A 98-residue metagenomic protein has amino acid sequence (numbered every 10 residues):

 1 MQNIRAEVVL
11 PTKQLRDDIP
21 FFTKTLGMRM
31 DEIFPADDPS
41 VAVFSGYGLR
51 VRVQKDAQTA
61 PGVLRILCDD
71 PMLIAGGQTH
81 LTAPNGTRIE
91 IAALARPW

Functional and structural regions predicted by a protein language model:
M1-I19, L64, L94-W98: N-terminal beta-strand motif that seeds the catalytic metal site of vicinal oxygen chelate
D17, P71-A75: Short, conserved charged micro-motifs
D18-T23, G86: Conserved active-site tyrosine of GNAT-family acetyltransferases
R29-I66, R88-A93: Conserved short beta-strand elements that form part of the metal-binding/catalytic scaffold of enzyme active sites
P39, G76-Q78: Short loop/turn microsegments at loop-to-beta-strand junctions
V43, T79-H80: Residue-level detector of beta-strand face positions
L81-I89: Short, glycine-anchored, charge-dense loop/turn motifs used at functional sites
